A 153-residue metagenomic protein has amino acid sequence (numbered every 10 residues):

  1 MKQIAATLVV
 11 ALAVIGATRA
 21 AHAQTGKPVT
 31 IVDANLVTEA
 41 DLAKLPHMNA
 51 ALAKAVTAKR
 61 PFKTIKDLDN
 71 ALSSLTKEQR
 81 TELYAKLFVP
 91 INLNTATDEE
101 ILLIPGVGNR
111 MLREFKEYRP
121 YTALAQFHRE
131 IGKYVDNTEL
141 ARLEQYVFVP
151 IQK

Functional and structural regions predicted by a protein language model:
Q3-A6, V14-L103, L112, F148-K153: Long, highly charged, low-complexity intrinsically disordered interaction regions that mediate electrostatic DNA/RNA
L52, K63-I65, T122-Q126, D136: Short loop/beta submotifs within extracellular cysteine-rich repeat domains
L68-A71, Q126-I131: Short, tandemly repeated low-complexity microdomains enriched for cysteine and small residues
D98, G106-R119, A125, E139-K153: A basic, often C-terminal nucleic-acid-binding module that engages the phosphate backbone, implemented in DNA
G132-T138: Short, exposed beta-strand-loop hairpins at the edges of beta-sheets in extracellular/periplasmic proteins
